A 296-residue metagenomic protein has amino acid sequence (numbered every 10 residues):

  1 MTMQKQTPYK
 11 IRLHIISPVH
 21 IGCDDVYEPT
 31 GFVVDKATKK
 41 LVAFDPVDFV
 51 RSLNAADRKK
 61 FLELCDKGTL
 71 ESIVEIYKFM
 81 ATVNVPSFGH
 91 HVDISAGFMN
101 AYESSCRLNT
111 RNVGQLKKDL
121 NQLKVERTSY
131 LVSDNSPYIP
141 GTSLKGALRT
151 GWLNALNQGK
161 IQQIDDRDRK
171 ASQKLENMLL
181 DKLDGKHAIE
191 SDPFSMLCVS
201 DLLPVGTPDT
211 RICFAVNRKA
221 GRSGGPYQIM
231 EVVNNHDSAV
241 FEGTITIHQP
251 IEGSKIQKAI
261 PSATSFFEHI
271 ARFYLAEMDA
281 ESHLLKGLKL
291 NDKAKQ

Functional and structural regions predicted by a protein language model:
M1-Q296: Small/polar/charged residue-enriched interaction surfaces, especially the RNA/DNA-contacting tracks of RNP/CRISPR
